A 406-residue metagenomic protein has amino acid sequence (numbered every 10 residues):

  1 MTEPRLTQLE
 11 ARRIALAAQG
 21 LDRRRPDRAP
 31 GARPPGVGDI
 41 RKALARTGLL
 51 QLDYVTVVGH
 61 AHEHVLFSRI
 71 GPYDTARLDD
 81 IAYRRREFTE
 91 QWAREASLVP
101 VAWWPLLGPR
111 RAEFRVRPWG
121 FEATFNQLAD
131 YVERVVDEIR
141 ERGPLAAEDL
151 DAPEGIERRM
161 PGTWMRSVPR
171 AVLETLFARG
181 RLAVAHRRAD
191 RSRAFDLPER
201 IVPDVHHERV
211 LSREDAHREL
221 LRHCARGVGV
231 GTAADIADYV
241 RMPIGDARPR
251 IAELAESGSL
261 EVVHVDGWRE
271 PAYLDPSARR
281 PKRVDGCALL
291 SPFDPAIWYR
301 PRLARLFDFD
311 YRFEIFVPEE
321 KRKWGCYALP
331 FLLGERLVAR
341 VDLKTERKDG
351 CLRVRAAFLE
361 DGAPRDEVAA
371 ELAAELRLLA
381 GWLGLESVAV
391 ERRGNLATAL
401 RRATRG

Functional and structural regions predicted by a protein language model:
M1-I297, R302, F309-A328, L333-G406: Long, low-complexity intrinsically disordered regions
